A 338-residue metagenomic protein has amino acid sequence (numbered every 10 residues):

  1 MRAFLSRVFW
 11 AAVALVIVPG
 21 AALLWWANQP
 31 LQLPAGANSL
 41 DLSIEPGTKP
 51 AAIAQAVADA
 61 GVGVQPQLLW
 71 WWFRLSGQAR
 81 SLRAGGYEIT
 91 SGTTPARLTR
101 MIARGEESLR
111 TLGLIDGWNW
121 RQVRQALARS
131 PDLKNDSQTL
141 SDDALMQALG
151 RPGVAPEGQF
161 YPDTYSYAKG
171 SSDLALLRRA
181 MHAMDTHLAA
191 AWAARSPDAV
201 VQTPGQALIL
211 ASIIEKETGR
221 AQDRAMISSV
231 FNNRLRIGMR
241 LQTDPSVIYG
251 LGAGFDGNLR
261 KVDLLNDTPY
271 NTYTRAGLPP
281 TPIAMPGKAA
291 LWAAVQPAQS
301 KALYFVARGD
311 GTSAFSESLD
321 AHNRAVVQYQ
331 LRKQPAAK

Functional and structural regions predicted by a protein language model:
M1-S39: N-terminal type II signal-anchor transmembrane helix that functions as the membrane-insertion/stop-transfer segment
A3-F4, P46, L319: Short alpha-helical segments used as structural interaction elements across diverse proteins
V8-A12, S39, A79-S81, W118-R121 (+2 more regions): Short low-complexity stretches enriched in small and charged residues
A12-I17, A60-G61, A84-G86, D136-L140 (+2 more regions): N-terminal start-of-chain detector that recognizes signal peptides and the immediate post-cleavage beginning
W25-A191: Signal peptide-directed extracytoplasmic domains
K49, R129-K134, Q147-K338: Bacterial extracytoplasmic/cell-wall-associated proteins, especially those involved in peptidoglycan
